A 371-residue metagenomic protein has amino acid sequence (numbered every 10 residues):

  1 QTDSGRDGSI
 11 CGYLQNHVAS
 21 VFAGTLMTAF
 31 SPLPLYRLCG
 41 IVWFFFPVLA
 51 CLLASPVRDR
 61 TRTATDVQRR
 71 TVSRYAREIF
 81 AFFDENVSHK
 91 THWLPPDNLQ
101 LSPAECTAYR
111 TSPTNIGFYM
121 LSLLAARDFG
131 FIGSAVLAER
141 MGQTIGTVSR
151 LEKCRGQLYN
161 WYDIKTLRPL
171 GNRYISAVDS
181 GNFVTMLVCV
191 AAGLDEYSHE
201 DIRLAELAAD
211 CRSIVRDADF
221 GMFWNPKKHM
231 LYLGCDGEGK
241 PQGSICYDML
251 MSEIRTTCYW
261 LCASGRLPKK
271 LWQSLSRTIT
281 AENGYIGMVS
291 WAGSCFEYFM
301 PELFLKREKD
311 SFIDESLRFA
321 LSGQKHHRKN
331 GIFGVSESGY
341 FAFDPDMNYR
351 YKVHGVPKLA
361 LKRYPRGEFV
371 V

Functional and structural regions predicted by a protein language model:
T2-L49, A54-V371: Ser/Thr/Asn(+Pro)-rich, low-complexity disordered segments
